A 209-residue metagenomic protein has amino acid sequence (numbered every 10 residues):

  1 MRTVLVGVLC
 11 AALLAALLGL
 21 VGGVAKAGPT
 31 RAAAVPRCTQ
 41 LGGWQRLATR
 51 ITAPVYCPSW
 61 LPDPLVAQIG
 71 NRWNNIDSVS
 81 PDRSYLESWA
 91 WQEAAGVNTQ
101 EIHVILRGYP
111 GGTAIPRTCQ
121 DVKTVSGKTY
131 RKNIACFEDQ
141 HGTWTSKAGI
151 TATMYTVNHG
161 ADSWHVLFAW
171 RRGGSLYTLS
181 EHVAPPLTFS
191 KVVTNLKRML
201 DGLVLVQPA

Functional and structural regions predicted by a protein language model:
M1-C10: Bacterial N-terminal signal peptides that target proteins for export
R2, L14-L18, V122, W144: N-terminal start and proteolytic maturation junction detector
L5-V6, A15-R37: C-terminal region of N-terminal signal peptides and the immediate post-cleavage residues of exported proteins
G19, V125-G127, G202-V204: Short, flexible coil/linker elements and helix-boundary hinge sites characteristic of intrinsically disordered
V35-S175: Short, solvent-exposed recognition patches
G173-A209: Surface-exposed amphipathic alpha-helical segments
